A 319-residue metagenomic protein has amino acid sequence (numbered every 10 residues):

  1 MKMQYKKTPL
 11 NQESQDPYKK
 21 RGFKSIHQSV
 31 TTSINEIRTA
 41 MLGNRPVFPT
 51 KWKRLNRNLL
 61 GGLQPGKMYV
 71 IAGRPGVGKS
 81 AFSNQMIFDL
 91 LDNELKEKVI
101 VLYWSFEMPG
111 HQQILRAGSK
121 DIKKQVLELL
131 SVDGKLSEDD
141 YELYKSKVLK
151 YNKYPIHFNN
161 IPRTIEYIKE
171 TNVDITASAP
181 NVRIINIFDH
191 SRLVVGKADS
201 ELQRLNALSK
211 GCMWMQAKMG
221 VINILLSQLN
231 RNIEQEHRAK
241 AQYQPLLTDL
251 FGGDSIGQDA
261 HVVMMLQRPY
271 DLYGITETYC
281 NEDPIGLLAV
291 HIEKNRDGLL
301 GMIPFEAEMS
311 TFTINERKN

Functional and structural regions predicted by a protein language model:
K2-T31, K96, K123, L127-L129 (+7 more regions): C-terminal regions of RecA-like/P-loop NTPase motor modules
D16-K124, S146: The Walker A/P-loop phosphate-binding site
T50, R57, N93-P180, P304: Cytosolic-facing regulatory segments adjacent to core modules
R57, G110-L115, V194-K197, N232-E236: Short acidic/His/Gly/Ser-rich catalytic and metal-binding motifs that mark active-site loops of diverse hydrolases
Y69-I71, L102-W104, H157-N159, I224 (+2 more regions): Hydrophobic/aromatic beta-strand patches that form the interior of the parallel beta-sheet core in alpha/beta enzyme
M86, Q112-A117, T171-D174, G211 (+2 more regions): Alpha-helical scaffold elements adjacent to nucleotide-binding pockets in ATP/GTP-utilizing enzyme cores
K153-A217: Phosphate-binding/switch loop-helix module in NTP-utilizing enzymes
I187, V221-Q228: Structural recognition of the conserved hydrophobic beta-strand(s) that form the central parallel beta-sheet of P-loop
